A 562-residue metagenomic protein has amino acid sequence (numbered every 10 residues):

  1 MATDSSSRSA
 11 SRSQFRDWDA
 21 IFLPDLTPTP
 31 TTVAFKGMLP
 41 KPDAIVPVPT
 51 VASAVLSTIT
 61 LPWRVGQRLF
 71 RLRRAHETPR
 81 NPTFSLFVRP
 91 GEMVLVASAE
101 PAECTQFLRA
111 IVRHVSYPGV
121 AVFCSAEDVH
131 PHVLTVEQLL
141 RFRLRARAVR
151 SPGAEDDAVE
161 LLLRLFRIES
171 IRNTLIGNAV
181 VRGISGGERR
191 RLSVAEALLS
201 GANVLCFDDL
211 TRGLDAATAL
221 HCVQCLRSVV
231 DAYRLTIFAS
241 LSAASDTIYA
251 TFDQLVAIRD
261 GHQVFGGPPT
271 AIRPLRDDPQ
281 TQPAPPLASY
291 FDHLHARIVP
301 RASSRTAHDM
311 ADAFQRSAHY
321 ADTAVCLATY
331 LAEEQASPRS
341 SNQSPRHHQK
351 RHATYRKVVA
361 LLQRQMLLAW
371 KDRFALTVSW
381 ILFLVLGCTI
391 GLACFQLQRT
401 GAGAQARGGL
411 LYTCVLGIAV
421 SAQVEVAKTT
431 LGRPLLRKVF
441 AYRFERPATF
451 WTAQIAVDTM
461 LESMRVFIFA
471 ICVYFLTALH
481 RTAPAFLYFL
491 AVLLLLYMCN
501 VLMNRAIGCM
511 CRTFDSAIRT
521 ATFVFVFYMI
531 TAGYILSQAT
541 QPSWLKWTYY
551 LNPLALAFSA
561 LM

Functional and structural regions predicted by a protein language model:
M1-E92, A97-A99, Y117, C124-A126 (+9 more regions): Topological signature of polytopic alpha-helical transporters
A102-E103, D128-Q138, R150: Conserved catalytic motifs of ABC-family nucleotide-binding domains
V180, F207-T211: Walker B catalytic motif
V194-A195, C222: Hydrophobic anchor residue at the start of the ABC signature
A197-V204: A short, proline-enriched helix->beta-strand linker immediately N-terminal to the Walker B motif in ABC-type P-loop
G201, A217, H221, C225-A244: Conserved catalytic loops of ABC-family nucleotide-binding domains
D209, A216-A217: Helix N-cap at the start of a conserved alpha-helix in ABC-type nucleotide-binding domains
V264-G266, P274, D278-P286, A296 (+1 more regions): Membrane-spanning alpha-helical segments of multipass transporters and channels
